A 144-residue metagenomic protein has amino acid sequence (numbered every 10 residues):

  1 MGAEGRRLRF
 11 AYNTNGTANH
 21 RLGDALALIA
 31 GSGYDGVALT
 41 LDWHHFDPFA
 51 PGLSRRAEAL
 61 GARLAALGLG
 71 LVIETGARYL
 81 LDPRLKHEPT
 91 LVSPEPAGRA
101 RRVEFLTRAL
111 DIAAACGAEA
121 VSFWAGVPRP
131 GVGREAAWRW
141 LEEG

Functional and structural regions predicted by a protein language model:
G2-R21: Boundary/entry segment of secreted carbohydrate-active catalytic domains
L8-T14, V37-L39, L69-T75, V121-F123: Hydrophobic faces of well-ordered beta-strands that scaffold small-molecule active sites in alpha/beta enzyme cores
G16, W43, T75-Y79, V127-R129: Short, flexible active-site-adjacent loop segments at beta-strand->alpha-helix junctions, enriched in small/polar
G23-D24, A66, L80-G144: Active-site acidic/histidine proton-transfer and metal-coordination neighborhood in alpha/beta enzyme cores
G23-W43, G117: Catalytic domains of carbohydrate-active enzymes, especially glycoside hydrolases
L28-G31, G61-R63, I112-A115: Alpha-helical scaffold elements within enzyme catalytic domains, especially in hydrolases
A38-L64, A125-G133: Glycine-rich, proline-tolerant flexible connector loops at the mouths of alpha/beta enzymes
R55-G76, R139-G144: Alpha-helix-loop-beta-strand connector modules within alpha/beta enzyme cores
